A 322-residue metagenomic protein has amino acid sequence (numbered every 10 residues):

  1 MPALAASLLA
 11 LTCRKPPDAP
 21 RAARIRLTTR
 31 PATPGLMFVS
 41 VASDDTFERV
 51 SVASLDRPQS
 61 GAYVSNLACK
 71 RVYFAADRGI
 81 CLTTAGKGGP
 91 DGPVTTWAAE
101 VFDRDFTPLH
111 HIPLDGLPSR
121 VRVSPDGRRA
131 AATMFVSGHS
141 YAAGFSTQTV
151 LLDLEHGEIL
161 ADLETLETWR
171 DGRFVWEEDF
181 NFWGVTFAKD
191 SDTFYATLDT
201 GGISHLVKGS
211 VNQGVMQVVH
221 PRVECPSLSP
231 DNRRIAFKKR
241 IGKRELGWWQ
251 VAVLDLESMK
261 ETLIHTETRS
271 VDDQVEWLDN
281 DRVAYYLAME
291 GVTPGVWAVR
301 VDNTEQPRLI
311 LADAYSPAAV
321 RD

Functional and structural regions predicted by a protein language model:
A5-D322: Sequence signature of WD/YWTD-type beta-propeller architectures
